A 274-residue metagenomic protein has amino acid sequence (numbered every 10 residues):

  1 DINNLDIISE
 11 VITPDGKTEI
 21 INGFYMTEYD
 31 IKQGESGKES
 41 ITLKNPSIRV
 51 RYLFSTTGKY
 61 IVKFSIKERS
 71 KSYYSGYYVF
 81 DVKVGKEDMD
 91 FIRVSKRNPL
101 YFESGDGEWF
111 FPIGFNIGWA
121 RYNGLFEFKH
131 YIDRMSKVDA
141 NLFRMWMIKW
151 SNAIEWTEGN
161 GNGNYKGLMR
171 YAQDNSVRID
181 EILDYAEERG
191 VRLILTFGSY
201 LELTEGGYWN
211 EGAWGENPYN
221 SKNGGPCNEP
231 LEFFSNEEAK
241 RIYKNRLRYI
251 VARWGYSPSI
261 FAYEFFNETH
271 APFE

Functional and structural regions predicted by a protein language model:
D1-D15, I21-T27, D81: Non-catalytic, glycine-rich low-complexity segments
N3-L5, K38-V50, G167-V177, N236: Glycine-rich, flexible loop segments associated with nucleotide phosphate handling
E10-I12, S65-K67, E103: A generic structural motif
D15-G16, S36: Intrinsic-disorder/low-complexity loop/linker signature
I20-F24, F111-G114: Short amphipathic beta-strand/extended segments with alternating polar/hydrophobic composition
F24-R97: Extended acidic/polar, glycine-enriched regions that form or flank non-catalytic beta-rich accessory modules
E68-K71, G85-E274: Active-site mouth of glycoside hydrolases
